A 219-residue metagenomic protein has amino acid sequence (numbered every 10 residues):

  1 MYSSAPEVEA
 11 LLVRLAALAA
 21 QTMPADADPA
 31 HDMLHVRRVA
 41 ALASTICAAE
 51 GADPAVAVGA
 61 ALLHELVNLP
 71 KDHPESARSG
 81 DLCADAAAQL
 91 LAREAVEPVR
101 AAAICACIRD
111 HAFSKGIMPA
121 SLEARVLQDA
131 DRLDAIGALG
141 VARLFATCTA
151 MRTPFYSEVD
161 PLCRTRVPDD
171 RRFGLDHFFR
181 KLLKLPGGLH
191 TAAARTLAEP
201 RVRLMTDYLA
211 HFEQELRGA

Functional and structural regions predicted by a protein language model:
Y2-E7, A25-E50, L63, G116-A219: Divalent metal-dependent phosphate-bond-processing catalytic cores, especially two-metal-ion Mg2+/Mn2+ enzymes that act
S4-Q21: Short alpha-helical hairpin
M33, R37, V58, A101-R109 (+1 more regions): Short, well-structured alpha-helical segments
V39, R78-A92: An active-site-proximal "capping" alpha-helix that borders the catalytic cofactor pocket
P54-H73, S79, C83, I104-F113: His-Asp-centered metal-binding catalytic motifs of divalent-metal-dependent phosphohydrolases/nucleases
L90-R125: Hydrophobic, well-structured mid-protein blocks that either form specific transmembrane helices
